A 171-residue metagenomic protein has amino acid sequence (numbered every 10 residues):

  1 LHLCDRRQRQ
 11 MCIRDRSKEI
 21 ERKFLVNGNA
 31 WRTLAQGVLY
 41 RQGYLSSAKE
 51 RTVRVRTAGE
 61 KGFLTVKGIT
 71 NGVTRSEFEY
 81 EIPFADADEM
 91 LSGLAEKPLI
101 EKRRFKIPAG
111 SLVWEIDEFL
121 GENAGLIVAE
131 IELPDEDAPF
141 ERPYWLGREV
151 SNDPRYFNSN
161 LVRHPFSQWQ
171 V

Functional and structural regions predicted by a protein language model:
L1-I13: Single conserved hydrophobic/aromatic residue that forms the stacking wall/gate of nucleotide- or nucleobase-binding
R14-V171: Phosphate-end processing signature that detects enzymes handling 5′-triphosphorylated RNA and polyphosphate
